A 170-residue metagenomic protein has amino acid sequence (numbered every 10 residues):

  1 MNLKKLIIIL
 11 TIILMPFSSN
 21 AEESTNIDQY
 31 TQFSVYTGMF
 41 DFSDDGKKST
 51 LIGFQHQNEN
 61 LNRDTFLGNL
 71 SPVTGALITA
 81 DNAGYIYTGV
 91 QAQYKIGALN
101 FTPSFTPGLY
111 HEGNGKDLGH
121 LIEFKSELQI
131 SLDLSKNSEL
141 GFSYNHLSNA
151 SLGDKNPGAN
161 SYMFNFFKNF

Functional and structural regions predicted by a protein language model:
M1-D28: Cleavable N-terminal export/targeting peptides
N20-Y30, D44-D45, N60-L70, K95-F101 (+1 more regions): Short loop/turn motifs that connect adjacent beta-strands in outer-membrane beta-barrel proteins
Q32-D41, L67-T79, T102-L109, Y144-S148: Transmembrane beta-strand segments that form the barrel wall of outer-membrane beta-barrel proteins
F40-T50, A76-Y87, N114-L121, S151-A159: Solvent-exposed loop/turn segments connecting transmembrane beta-strands in outer-membrane beta-barrel proteins
K48-F54, L132, P157-F170: Outer-membrane beta-barrel "beta-signal"
H56-N58, A92-Y94, L132, H146 (+1 more regions): Residue-level signature of outer-membrane beta-barrel architecture
D81-F105: Helix-adjacent hinge/juxtasegments
L99-S126: Mid-chain, well-packed structural core segment of small domains
